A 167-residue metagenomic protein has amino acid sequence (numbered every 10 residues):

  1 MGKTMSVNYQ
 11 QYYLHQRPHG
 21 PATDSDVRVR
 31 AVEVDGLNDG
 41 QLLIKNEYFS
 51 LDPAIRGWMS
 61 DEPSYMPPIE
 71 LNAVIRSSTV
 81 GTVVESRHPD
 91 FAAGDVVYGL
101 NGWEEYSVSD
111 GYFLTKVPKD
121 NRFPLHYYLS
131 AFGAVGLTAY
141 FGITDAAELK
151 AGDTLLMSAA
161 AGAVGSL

Functional and structural regions predicted by a protein language model:
M1-T4: Short, Lys/Arg-enriched N-terminal segments with co-localized hydrophobic residues within the first ~10-30 amino acids
V7-Y12: Short structural boundary motif marking the start of a folded domain
H15-G20, F49-L51: Short polar catalytic/cofactor-binding loops
P21-E33: Short glycine/threonine/proline-enriched tight-turn/helix- or strand-capping micro-motif at secondary-structure
E33-L51, M59-W103: Glycine-rich beta-strand-centered segment in the early N-terminal region that forms part of a ligand/cofactor-binding
S77-T82, A93-A159: NAD(P)H dinucleotide-binding glycine-rich loop of Rossmann-like/cofactor-binding domains, especially the beta1-alpha1
G165-S166: N-terminal Rossmann-fold NAD(P) dinucleotide-binding loop
